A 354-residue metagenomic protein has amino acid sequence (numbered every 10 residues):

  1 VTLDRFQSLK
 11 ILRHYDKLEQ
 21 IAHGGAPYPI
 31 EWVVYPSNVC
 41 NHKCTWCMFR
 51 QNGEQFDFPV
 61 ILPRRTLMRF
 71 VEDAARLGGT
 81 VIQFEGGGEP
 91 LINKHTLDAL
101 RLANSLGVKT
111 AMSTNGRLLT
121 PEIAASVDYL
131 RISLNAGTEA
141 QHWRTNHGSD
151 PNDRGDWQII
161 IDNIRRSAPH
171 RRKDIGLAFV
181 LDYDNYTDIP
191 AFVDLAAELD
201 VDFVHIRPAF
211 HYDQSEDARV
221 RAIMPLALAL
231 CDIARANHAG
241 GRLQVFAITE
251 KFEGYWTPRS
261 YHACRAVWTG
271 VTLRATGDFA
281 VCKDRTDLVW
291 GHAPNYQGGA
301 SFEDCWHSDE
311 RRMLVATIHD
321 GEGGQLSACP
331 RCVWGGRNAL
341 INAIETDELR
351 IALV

Functional and structural regions predicted by a protein language model:
V1-D4, Y35, G53-D57, L62 (+5 more regions): Radical SAM enzyme [4Fe-4S]-AdoMet core and its adjacent flexible, acidic and glycine-rich loops/tails across
V1-Y28, P258, D278-V354: Flexible mid-to-C-terminal extensions adjoining Fe-S/redox cofactors in radical SAM and related proteins
T2-Y129, T145, V220-A227, A339-E345 (+1 more regions): Conserved alpha-helical substructure of the radical SAM core
Y35, V39-H42, R259, G324-S327: Disulfide-bonded cysteine motifs in exported proteins
C40, C44-C47, C264, C282 (+1 more regions): Short cysteine clusters
C44, N93, A168, V315-A316: Short, cationic motifs built from Arg/Lys/His that form the positively charged side of catalytic pockets
